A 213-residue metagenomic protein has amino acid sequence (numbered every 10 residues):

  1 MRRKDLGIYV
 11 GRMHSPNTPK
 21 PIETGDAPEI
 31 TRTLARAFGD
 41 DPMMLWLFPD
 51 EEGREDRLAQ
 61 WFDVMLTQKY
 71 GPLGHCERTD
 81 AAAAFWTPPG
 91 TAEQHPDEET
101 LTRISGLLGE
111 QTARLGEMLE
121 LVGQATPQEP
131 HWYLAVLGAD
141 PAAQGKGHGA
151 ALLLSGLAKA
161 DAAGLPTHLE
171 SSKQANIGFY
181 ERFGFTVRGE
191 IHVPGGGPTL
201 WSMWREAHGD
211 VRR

Functional and structural regions predicted by a protein language model:
M1-R12: N-terminal amphipathic/basic-hydrophobic helices that include classical n-h-c signal peptides and signal-anchor
T18-R32, R36: A short beta-loop-alpha structural element at the N-terminal edge of CoA-dependent acyl/N-acetyltransferase catalytic
D41-D63: Conserved GNAT-fold acetyl-CoA-binding loop/helix
R57-T79, P127-Y133: A short helix-loop-beta-strand connector motif used in the catalytic cores of GNAT acetyltransferases and, in some
E77-R78, A83-D140, Q144, P194-P198: Conserved acyl-donor/pantetheine-binding loop and adjacent beta-alpha core of acyl/acetyltransferases and related
P130-Y133, K159-S172: Conserved GNAT acetyl-CoA-binding A-motif
G145-A158: Conserved acetyl-CoA-binding loop-helix of GNAT-fold acetyltransferases
A150, A162-G164, K173-E190, G196-G197: Conserved active-site alpha-helix within GNAT-family acetyltransferase domains
